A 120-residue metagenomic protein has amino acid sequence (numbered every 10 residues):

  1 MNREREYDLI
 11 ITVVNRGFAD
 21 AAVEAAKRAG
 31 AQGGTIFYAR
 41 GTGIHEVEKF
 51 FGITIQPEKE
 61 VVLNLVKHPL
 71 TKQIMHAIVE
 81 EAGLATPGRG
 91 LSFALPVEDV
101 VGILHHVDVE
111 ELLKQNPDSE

Functional and structural regions predicted by a protein language model:
M1-E120: Positively charged, small/polar-rich N-terminal and surface patches that mediate targeting and assembly and bind
